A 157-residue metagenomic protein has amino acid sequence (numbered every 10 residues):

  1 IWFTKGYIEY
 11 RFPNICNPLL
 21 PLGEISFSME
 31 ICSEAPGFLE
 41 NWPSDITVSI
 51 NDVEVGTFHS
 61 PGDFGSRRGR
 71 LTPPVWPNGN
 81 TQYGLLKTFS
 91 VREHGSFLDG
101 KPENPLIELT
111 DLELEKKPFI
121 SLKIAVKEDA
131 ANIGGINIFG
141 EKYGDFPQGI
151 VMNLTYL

Functional and structural regions predicted by a protein language model:
I1, S60-E115, N132-G134: Extended, solvent-exposed segments with strong compositional bias
I1-N78: Mid-protein regulatory/catalytic core that forms ligand/cofactor-binding pockets and protein-protein interaction
W2, L19, E40, Y83 (+2 more regions): A generic structural signal for short, solvent-exposed coil/turn residues that cap or connect secondary-structure
Y7-Y10, Y83, Y143, Y156: Sequence-level detector for tyrosine residue identity
L22-I25, P77-N78, L109-D129: Noncatalytic modules at the cell exterior or secretory-pathway interfaces, chiefly beta-strand-rich lectin/adhesion
G23-I25, L86, I150-M152, Y156: Generic hydrophobic, helix-prone segments enriched in Leu/Val/Ile
V48, I120-I124, M152: Hydrophobic beta-strand residues in large extracellular and virion-surface proteins
A125-L157: Proprotein-processing/basic-patch segments
